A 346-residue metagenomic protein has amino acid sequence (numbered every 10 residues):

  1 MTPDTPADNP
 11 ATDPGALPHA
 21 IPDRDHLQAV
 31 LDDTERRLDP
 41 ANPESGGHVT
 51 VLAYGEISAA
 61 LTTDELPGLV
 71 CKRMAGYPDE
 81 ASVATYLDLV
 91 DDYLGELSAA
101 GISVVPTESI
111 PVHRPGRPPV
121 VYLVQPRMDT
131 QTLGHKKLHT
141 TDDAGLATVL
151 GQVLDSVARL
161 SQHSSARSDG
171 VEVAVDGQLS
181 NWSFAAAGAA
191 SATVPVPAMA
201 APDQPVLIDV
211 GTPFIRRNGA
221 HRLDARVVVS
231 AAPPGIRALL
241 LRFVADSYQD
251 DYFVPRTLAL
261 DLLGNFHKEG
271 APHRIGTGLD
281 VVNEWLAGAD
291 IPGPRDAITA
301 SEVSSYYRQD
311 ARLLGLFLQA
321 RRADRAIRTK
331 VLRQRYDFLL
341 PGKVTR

Functional and structural regions predicted by a protein language model:
T2-P43: Juxta-kinase regulatory segment immediately upstream of eukaryotic protein kinase catalytic domains
G47-D92: ATP-binding glycine-rich loop module of kinase domains
P67-K72, V124, A174, Q204-L207: Short hydrophobic-acidic sequence motifs that mark active-site Asp/Glu residues
E80-A99, T329-F338: The N-lobe alphaC helix and its flanking beta3-alphaC-beta4 segment of protein kinase-like domains, centered on
L89-G101, L138-D176, S180: Conserved kinase catalytic-core helix
G101-G151: Conserved structural core of kinase catalytic domains
G170-D251: Catalytic activation segment of kinase domains across protein kinase-like and atypical kinase folds
A245-R346: Helical subdomain adjoining the active site within ATP-dependent kinase catalytic cores
